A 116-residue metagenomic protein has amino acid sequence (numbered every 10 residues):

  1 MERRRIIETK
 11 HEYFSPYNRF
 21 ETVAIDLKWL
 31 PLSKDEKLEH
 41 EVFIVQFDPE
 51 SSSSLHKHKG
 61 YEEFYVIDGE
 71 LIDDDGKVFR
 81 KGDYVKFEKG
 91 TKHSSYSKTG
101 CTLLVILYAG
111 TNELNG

Functional and structural regions predicted by a protein language model:
M1-E39: A short, N-terminal "cap"/entry segment at the start of jelly-roll beta-barrel domains of the cupin/DSBH fold
K28-H58, I72, E88-K92: Conserved short histidine dyad/triad with adjacent acidic residue
H40-V42, F64, C101-T102: Structural motif
K57-K59, K77-V78, S97-T99: Short glycine/proline-enriched turns and hinge-like loops at secondary-structure junctions
H58-D74: Glycine- and acidic-residue-biased ligand/ion/polar-headgroup-sensing regions
K89-E113: Ligand-binding loop in jelly-roll beta-barrel domains
